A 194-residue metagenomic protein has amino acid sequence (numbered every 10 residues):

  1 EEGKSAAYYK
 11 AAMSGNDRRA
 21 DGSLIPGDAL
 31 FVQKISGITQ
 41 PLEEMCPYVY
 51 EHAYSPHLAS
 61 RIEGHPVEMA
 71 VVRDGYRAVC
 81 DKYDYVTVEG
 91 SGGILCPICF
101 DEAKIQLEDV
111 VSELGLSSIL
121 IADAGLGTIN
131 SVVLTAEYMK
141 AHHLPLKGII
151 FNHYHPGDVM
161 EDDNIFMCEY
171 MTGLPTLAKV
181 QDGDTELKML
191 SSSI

Functional and structural regions predicted by a protein language model:
E1-P66, A70, R77-A78: N-terminal phosphate/diphosphate-binding loop that engages ATP/GTP or pyrophosphate donors across diverse enzyme folds
A7-A11, L42-C46, V86-G90, L120 (+1 more regions): General beta-strand structural signal in soluble alpha/beta enzymes
S23-L30, E137-M139, I165-C168, I194: Short, hinge-like loop/turn segments at secondary-structure boundaries
E44, V72-K82, K104-D109: Short, charged beta->alpha transition segments
P56-L58, K82, V86-V88: Long amphipathic N-terminal alpha/beta scaffold segment
L58-I62, E186-I194: Short, surface-exposed amphipathic charged segments that create phosphate/polyanion-binding patches used for binding
Y85, G90-G173: Conserved catalytic-core segment of NTP-binding enzymes
E169-K188: Beta-strand-loop-alpha "switch" segments that mediate conformational coupling across diverse proteins
